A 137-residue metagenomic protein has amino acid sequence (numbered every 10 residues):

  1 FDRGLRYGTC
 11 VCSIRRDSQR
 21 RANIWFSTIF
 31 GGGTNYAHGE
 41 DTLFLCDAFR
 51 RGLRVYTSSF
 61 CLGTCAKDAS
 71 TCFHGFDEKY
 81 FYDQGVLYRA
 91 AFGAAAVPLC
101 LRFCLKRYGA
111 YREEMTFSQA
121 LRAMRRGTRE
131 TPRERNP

Functional and structural regions predicted by a protein language model:
F1-G4: Short, P/G- and charge-enriched loop/turn segments at secondary-structure junctions
G8-T28: Conserved nucleotide-sugar donor-binding and metal-coordinating catalytic region shared by glycosyltransferases
V11, N23, A37, R54-V55: A residue-level structural signature of the nucleotidyltransferase/glycosyltransferase Rossmann-like core
I14, E40, S58: A conserved hydrophobic position in a structured secondary element of the catalytic/binding core that shapes
F26-T28, G52-T64, F76-D77: Catalytic beta-strand/loop signature of glycosyltransferases that borders the donor
G31-L43: Acidic donor-binding loop at a coil-to-helix junction in glycosyltransferase catalytic cores that engages
A48-F49: Hydrophobic residues within well-ordered alpha-helices
G75-P137: Non-catalytic, C-terminal membrane-associated alpha-helical segments of glycosyltransferases
